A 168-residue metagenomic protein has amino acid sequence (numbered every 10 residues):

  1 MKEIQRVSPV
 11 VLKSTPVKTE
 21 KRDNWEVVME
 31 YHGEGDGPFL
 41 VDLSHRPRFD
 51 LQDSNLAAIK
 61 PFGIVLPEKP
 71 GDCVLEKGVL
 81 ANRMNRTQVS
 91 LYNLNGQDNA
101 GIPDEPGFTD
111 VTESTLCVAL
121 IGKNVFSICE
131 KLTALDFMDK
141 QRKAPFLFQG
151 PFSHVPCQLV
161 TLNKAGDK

Functional and structural regions predicted by a protein language model:
M1-K168: Basic, glycine/lysine-rich polyanion-binding surfaces/domains
